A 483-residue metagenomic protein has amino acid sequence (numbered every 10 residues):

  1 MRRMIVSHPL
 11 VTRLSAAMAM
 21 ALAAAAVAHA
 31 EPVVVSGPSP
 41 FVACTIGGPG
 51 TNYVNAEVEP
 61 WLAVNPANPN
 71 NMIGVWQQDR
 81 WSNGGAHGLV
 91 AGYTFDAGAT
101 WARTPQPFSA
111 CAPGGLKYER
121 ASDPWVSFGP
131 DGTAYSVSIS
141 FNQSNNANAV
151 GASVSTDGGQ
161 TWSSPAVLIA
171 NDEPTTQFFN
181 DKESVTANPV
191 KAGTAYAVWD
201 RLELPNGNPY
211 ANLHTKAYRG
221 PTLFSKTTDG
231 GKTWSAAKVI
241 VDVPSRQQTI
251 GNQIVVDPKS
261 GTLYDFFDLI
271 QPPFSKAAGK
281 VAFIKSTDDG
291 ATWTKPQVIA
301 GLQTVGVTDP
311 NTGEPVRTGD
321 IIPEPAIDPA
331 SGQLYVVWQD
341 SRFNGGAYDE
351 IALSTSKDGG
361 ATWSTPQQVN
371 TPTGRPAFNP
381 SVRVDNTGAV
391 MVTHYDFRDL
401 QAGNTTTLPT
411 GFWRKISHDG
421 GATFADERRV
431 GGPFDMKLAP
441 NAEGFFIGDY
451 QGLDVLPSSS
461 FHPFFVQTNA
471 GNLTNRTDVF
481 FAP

Functional and structural regions predicted by a protein language model:
R2-A16: Bacterial N-terminal signal peptides that target proteins for export
R13-A25: Bacterial N-terminal signal peptides
H29-P483: C-terminal PAP-associated
